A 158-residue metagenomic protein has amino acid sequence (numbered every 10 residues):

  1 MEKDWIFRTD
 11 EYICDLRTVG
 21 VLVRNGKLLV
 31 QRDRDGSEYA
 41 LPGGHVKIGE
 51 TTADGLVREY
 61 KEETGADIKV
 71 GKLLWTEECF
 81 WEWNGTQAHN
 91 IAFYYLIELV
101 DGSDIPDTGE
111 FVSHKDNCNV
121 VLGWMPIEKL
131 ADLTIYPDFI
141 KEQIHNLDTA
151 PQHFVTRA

Functional and structural regions predicted by a protein language model:
M1-V19: Acidic, metal-coordinating catalytic segment for phosphate/diphosphate chemistry, firing primarily on the Nudix
Y12-C14, G85-I91, H114-N119: A generic structural micro-feature
L22, L96-E98, G123-P126: Short, well-ordered beta-strand micro-motif
R24-E62, A66: Conserved Nudix-box catalytic region and its N-terminal flanking loop in Nudix hydrolases and closely related
G26-L28, G36, K47, T76-F80 (+1 more regions): Short, charged/polar surface micro-motifs in flexible loops or helix N-caps
S37-Y39, D104-I105, E110-A158: Nudix hydrolase/Nudix homology domain
D67-T76: A short coil-to-beta-strand element that immediately follows conserved catalytic motifs
W81-D107, Q143: Active-site-adjacent beta-strand/loop module that shapes the phosphate/pyrophosphate-binding cleft
